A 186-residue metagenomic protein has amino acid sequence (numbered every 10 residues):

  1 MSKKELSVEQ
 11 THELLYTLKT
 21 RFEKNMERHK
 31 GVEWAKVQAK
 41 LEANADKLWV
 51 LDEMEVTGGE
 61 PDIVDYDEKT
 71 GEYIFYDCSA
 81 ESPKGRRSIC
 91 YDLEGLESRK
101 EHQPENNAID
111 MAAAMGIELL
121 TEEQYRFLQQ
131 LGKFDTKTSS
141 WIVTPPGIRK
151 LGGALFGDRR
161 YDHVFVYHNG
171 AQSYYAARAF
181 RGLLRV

Functional and structural regions predicted by a protein language model:
S2-E118, E122-V186: A binding-site-centric feature that preferentially detects glycan-recognition modules on secreted/surface proteins
